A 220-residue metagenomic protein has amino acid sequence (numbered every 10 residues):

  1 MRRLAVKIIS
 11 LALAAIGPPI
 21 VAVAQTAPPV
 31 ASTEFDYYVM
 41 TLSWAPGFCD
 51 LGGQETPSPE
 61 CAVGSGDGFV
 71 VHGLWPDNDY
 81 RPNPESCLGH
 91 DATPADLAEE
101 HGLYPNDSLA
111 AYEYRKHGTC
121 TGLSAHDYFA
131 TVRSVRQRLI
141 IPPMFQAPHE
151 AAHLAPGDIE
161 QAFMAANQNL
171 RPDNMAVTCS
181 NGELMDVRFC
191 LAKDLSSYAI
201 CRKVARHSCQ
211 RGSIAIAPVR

Functional and structural regions predicted by a protein language model:
M1-K7: Positively charged n-region of N-terminal signal peptides that target proteins for export
K7-P19: Bacterial N-terminal signal peptides
I20-A24: Sec/Tat signal peptide C-region and signal peptidase I cleavage site
Q25-L51: N-terminal module-boundary/linker segments of secreted carbohydrate-active enzymes
T41, G53-R220: Domain-level detector of nuclease and nuclease-like folds in predominantly extracellular/periplasmic contexts
